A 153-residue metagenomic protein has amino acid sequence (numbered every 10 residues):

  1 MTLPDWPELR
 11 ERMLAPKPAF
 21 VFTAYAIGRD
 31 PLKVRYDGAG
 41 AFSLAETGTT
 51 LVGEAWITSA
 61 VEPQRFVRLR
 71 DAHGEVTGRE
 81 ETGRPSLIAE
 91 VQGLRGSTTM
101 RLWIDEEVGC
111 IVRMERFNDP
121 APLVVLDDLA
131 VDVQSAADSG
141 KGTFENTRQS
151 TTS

Functional and structural regions predicted by a protein language model:
M1-K17, I27-D30, G40-F42, E46-T47 (+4 more regions): Non-transmembrane domains of secretory- and envelope-associated proteins
T2-D5, A60-F66: Short, non-transmembrane alpha-helical segments in secretory-pathway proteins
F22-A24: Short, structured surface segments that line ligand/substrate-binding pockets
E46-E62: Acidic/charged, solvent-exposed loop-and-adjacent secondary-structure segments enriched in E/D, K/R, S/T, and G/P
Q64-T77: A short, amphipathic edge element
G78-I88: Short Gly/Thr-rich strand-loop-strand
L102-W103: A residue-level detector for well-ordered beta-strand positions
